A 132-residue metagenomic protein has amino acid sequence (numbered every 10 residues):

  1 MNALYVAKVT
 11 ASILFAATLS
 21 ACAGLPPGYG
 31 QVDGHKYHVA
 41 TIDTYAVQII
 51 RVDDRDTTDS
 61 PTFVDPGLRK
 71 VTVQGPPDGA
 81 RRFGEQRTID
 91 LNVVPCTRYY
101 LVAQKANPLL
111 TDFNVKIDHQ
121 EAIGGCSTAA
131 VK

Functional and structural regions predicted by a protein language model:
M1-G24: Sec-dependent bacterial lipoprotein signal peptides
C22-K132: Short loop/turn and low-complexity linker motifs enriched in small/turn-promoting residues
